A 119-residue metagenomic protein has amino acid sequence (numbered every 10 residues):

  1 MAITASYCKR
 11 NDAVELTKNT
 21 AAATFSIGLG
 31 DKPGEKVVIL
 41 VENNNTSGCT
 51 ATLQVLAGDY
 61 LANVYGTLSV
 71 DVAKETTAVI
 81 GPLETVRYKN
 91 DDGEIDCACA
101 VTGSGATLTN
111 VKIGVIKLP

Functional and structural regions predicted by a protein language model:
A2-P119: Surface-exposed, low-hydrophobicity beta-strand/loop segments enriched in small/polar/acidic residues
